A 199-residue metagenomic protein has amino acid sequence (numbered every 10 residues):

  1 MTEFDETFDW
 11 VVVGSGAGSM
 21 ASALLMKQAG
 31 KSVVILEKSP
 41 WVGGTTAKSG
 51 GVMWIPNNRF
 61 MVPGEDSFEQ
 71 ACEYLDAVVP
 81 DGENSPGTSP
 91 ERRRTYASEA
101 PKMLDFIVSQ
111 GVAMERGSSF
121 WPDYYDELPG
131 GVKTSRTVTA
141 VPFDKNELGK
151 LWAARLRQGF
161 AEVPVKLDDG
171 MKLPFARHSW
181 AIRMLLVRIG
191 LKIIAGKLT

Functional and structural regions predicted by a protein language model:
F4-F8: Core beta-strand elements of the Rossmann-like FAD/NAD(P) dinucleotide-binding domain in flavoenzyme oxidoreductases
W10-I35: N-terminal Rossmann-like FAD-binding beta1-loop-alpha1 element of flavoenzymes
S15, L36-S39, P56-N58: Active-site-proximal beta-strand/loop segments in catalytic clefts of secreted hydrolases
Q28-S49: Glycine-rich FAD pyrophosphate-binding loop
G44-K48, N57-N58, S119, D126-L128: Short, solvent-exposed loop/turn and secondary-structure capping segments
G50-I55, K133: Short, hinge-like loop/turn segments at secondary-structure boundaries
I55-T95, L151-K172: Glycine-rich active-site loop/strand segments that organize a redox cofactor
T95-T199: Conserved redox-cofactor binding core of oxidoreductases
